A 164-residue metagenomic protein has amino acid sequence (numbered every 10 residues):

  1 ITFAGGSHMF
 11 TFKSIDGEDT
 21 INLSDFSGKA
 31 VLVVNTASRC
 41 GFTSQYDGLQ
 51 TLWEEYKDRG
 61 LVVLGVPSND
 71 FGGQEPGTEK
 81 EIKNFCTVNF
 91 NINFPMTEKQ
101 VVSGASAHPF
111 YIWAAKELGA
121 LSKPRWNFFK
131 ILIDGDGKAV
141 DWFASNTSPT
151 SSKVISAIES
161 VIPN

Functional and structural regions predicted by a protein language model:
I1-S24, S44: N-terminal "domain-start" segment that seeds a small globular fold
F3, S24-F26, E55-D58, V88-F90 (+1 more regions): Extracellular/periplasmic catalytic domains that process cell-envelope and extracellular macromolecules
F10, P95, V140-D141: Structural signal for short hydrophobic segments within the conserved structured cores of catalytic domains across
D16, Q100, A144-T147: Short loop or secondary-structure boundary microenvironments that flank and position key functional residues
S27-L32: Local sequence-structure signature of Cys/Sec-based thiol-disulfide redox active-site neighborhoods
N35-R39: Amphipathic alpha-helical repeat scaffolds
F42-A107: Structural microenvironment flanking redox-active thiols in thiol-disulfide oxidoreductases
P109-N164: Thiol-/selenol-based redox modules, centered on thioredoxin-like and closely related oxidoreductase domains
